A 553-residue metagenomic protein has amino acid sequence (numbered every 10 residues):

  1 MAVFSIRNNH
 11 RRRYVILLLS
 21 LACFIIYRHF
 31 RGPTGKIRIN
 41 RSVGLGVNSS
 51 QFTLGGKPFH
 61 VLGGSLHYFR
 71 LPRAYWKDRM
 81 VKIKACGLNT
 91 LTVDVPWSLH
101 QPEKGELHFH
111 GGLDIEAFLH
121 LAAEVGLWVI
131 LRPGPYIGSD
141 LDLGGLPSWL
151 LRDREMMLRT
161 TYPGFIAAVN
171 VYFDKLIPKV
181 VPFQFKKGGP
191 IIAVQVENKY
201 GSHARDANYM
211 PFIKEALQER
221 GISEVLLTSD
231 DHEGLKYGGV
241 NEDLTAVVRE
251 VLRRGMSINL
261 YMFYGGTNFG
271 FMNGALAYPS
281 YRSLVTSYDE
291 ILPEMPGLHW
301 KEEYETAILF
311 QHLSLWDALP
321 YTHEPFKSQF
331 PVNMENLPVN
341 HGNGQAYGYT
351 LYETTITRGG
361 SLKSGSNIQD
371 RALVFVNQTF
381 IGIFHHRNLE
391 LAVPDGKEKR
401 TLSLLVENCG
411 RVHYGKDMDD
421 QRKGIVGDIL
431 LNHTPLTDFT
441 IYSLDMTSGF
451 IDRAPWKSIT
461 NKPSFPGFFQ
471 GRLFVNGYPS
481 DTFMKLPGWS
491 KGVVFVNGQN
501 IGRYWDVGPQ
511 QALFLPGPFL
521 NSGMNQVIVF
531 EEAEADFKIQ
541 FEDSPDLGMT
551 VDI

Functional and structural regions predicted by a protein language model:
A2, R7, R12-L18, F165-V180 (+10 more regions): Carbohydrate-binding surfaces of carbohydrate-active enzymes
Y14-L17, A22-T90, W128: N-terminal carbohydrate-binding accessory modules
V61-R73, P96-I115, L151-V171, Q195-D206 (+4 more regions): The substrate-binding groove and active-site-proximal loops of carbohydrate-active enzymes, especially glycoside
H67-C86, K104-L121, V240, G360-S366 (+5 more regions): Aromatic- and glycine-enriched glycan-recognition loops and surfaces that form the carbohydrate-binding subsites
Y75-D142, K214-E224: Aromatic-lined substrate-binding rim segments of carbohydrate-active enzymes
E103-L113, A123-E124, G134-T160, A167 (+3 more regions): Aromatic- and acidic-residue-enriched segments that line the glycan-binding/catalytic groove of carbohydrate-active
A207-V251: Noncatalytic carbohydrate-binding groove/subsite architecture in carbohydrate-active enzymes
S361-Q378, L402, L473-N497, Y504-W505 (+1 more regions): Aromatic-lined ligand-binding clefts that engage carbohydrates, nucleic acids, or primary amines
